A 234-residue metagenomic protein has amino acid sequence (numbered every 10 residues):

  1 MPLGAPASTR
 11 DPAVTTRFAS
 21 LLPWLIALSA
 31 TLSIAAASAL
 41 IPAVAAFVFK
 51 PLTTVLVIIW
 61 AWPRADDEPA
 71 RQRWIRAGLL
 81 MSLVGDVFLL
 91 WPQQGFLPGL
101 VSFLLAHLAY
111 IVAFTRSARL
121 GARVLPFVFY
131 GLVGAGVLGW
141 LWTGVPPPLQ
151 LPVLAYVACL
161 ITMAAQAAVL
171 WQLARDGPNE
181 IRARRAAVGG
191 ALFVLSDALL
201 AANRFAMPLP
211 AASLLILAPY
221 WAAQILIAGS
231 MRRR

Functional and structural regions predicted by a protein language model:
P2-R234: Polytopic alpha-helical membrane-helix bundles and their juxtamembrane interface segments in multi-pass membrane
